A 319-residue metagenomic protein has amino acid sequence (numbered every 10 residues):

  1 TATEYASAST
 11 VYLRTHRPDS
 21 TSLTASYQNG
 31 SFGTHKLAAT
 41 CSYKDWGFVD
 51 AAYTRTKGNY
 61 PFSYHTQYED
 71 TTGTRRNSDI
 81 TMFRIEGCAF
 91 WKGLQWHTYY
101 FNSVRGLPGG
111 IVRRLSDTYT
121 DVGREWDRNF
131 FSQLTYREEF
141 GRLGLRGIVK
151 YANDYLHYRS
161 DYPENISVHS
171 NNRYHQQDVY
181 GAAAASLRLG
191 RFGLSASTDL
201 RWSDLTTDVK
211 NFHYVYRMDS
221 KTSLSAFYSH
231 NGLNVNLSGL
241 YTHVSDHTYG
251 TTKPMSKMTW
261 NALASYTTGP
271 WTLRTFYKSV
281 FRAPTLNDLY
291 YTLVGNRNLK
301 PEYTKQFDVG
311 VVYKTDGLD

Functional and structural regions predicted by a protein language model:
T1-Y27, L37-A39: N-terminal periplasmic accessory domains that precede and gate Gram-negative outer-membrane beta-barrel machines
T3, N29-S31, Y68-D70, T74-T81 (+5 more regions): Replace "Gram-negative outer membrane beta-barrel proteins" with "bacterial and organellar outer membrane beta-barrel
S20, T40, K44-E125: Periplasmic-side early beta-strands and strand-to-turn transitions of outer-membrane beta-barrels
T21-A25, D45-A51, G87, K92-T98 (+6 more regions): Transmembrane beta-strands of outer-membrane beta-barrel proteins
N29-S31, Y53-K57, W91-G93, Y100-V104 (+11 more regions): Transmembrane beta-strands of outer-membrane beta-barrel pores
A38-T40, Y60-Y68, V104-S116, I148-K150 (+6 more regions): Outer-membrane beta-barrel translocator domains and adjoining extracellular loop/strand segments of Gram-negative
A39-Y43, I85-W91, S132-E138, G181-L187 (+3 more regions): Residues on the lipid-exposed face of transmembrane beta-strands in outer-membrane beta-barrel proteins
T120-E139, T252-D319: Outer-membrane beta-barrel signature, preferentially recognizing the C-terminal barrel domain of Gram-negative
